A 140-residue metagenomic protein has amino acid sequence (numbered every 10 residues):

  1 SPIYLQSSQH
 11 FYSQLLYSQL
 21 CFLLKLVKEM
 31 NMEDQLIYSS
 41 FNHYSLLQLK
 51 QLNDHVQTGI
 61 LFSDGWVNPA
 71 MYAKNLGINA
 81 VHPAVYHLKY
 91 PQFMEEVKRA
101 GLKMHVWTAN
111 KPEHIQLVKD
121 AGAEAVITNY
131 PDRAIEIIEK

Functional and structural regions predicted by a protein language model:
S1-K140: Short loop-to-alpha-helix "cap/lid" segments that border enzyme active sites across diverse enzyme classes
